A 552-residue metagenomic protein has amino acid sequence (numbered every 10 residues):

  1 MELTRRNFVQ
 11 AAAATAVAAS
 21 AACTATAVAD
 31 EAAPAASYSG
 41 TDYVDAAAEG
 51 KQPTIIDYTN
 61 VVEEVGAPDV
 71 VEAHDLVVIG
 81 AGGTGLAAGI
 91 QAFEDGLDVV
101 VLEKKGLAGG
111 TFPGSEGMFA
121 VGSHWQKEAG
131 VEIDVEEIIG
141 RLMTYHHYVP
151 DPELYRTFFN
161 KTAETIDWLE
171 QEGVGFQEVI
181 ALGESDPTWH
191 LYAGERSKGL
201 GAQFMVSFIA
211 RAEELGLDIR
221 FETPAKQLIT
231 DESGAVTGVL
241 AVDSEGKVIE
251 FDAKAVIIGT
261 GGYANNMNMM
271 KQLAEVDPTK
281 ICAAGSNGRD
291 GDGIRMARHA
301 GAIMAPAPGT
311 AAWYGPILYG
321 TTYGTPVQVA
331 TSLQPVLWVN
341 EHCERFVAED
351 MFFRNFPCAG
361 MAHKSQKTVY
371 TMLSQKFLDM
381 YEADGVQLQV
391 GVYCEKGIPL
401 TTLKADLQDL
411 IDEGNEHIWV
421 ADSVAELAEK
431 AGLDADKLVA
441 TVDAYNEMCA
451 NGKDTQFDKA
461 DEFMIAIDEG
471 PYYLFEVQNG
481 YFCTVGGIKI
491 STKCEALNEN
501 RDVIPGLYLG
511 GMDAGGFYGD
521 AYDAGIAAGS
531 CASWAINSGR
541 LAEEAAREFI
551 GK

Functional and structural regions predicted by a protein language model:
M1-A16: N-terminal secretory signal peptides and thylakoid transit peptides that target proteins across membranes
A11-A13, P34-Y58, E63-V65, D98 (+6 more regions): Conserved N-terminal/central alpha/beta ligand/cofactor-binding core
P68-G82: Beta1/beta-strand and adjacent pyrophosphate-binding region of the FAD-binding site in flavoprotein oxidoreductases
E72-H74, G246-A255: Core beta-strand elements of the Rossmann-like FAD/NAD(P) dinucleotide-binding domain in flavoenzyme oxidoreductases
I229-E250: Conserved beta-strand-loop-beta-strand element in the redox core of flavoprotein oxidoreductases
F251, A255-L318, A528, A532-L541: Glycine-rich loop(s) and the adjacent beta-strand/alpha-helix scaffold that form part
I294-M296, I303-K430: An anion/pyrophosphate-binding glycine-rich loop and adjacent beta-alpha core in soluble alpha-beta enzymes
K437-A521, G525: A glycine-rich dinucleotide-binding beta-alpha-beta segment and adjacent secondary-structure elements that constitute
